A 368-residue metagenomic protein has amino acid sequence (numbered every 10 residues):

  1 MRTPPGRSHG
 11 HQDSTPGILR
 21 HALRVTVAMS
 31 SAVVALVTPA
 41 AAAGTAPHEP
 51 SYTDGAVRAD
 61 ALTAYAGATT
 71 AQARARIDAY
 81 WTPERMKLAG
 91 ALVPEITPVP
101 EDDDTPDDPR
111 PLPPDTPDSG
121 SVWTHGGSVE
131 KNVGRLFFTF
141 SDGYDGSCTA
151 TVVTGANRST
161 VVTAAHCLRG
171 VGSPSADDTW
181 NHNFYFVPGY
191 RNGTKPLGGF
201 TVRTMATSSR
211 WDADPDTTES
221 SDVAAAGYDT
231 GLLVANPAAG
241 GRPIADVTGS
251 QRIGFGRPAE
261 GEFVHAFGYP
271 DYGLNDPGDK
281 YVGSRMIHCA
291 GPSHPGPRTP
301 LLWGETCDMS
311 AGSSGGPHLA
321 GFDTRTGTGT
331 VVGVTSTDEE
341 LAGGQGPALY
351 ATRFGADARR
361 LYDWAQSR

Functional and structural regions predicted by a protein language model:
M1-A46: Secretory targeting and sorting signals
R2-P4, P39, A43-G155: Protease-domain processing segments flanking chymotrypsin-fold serine proteases, especially trypsin-like
S119-D142, V153-T154, D178-R242: Conserved catalytic-core segment of clan PA serine endopeptidases
H125-N192, C289-P297, T306, A351: Catalytic histidine site
C167-L168, Y190-G193, P237-G240, D271-Y272 (+2 more regions): Acidic glycine-/aspartate-rich tracts in secreted/extracellular proteins
A226-T230, V234-T306: Chymotrypsin/trypsin-fold serine protease catalytic domain
D308-V334: Catalytic nucleophile loop of clan PA
V332, D338-R368: C-terminal cap/linker of serine protease catalytic domains
